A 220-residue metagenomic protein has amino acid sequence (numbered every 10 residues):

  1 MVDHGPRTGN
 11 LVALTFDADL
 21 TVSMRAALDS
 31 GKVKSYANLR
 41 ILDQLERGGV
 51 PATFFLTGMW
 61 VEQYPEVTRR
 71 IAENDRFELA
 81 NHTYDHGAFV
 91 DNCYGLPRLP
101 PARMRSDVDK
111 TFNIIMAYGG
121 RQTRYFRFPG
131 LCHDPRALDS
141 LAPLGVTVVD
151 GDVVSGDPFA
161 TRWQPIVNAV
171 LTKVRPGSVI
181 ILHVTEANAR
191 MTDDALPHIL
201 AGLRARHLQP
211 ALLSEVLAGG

Functional and structural regions predicted by a protein language model:
M1-A80, D85-G95, F112-A117, Q122: Active-site beta->alpha N-cap acidic-glycine motif
W60-V67, E73, Y84-Q209, S214-G219: Catalytic domains of cell-wall/extracellular-matrix polysaccharide-remodeling enzymes, centered on de-N-acetylation
